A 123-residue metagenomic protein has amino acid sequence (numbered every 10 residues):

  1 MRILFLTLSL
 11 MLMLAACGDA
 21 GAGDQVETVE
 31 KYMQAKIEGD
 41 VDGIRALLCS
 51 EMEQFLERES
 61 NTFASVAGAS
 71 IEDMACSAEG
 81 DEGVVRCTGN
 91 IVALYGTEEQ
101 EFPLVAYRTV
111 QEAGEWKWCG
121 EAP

Functional and structural regions predicted by a protein language model:
M1-L4: Positively charged n-region of N-terminal signal peptides that target proteins for export
L6-L10: Hydrophobic helical h-region of N-terminal Sec-dependent signal peptides in bacterial secretory/periplasmic proteins
M13-A16: C-terminal motif of bacterial Sec signal peptides marking the signal peptidase cleavage site
G18-D19, V92: A broad detector of the eukaryotic-type serine/threonine protein kinase catalytic domain
G21, V26-E27, E38-T88: Short solvent-exposed beta->alpha transition segments
Y32, I44, T109: Hydrophobic pocket/interface hotspot
G68, S77-P123: Exposed beta-sheet edge and beta->alpha loop/turn motif
